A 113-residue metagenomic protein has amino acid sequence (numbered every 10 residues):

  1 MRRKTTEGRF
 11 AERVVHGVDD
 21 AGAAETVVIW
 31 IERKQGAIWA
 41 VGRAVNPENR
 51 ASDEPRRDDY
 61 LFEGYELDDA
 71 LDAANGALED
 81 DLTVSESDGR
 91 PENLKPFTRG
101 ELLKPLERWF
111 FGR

Functional and structural regions predicted by a protein language model:
M1-N46, P105-F111: Short N-terminal "domain-start" leader segments that mark the transition from disordered tails or signal peptides into
R2, A51, P55, P91-P96: Tryptophan-centered short beta-strand motifs
K4, D20, K34, E63-L67 (+3 more regions): Intrinsic-disorder-associated interaction segments
E12, E79, P96-R99: Intrinsically disordered, low-complexity regulatory segments in tyrosine-phosphorylation signaling proteins
A44-D69: A short, exposed loop/beta-hairpin motif centered on an aromatic-Gly-Thr core
L67-L71, N75, E79, L103 (+1 more regions): Residue-level detector of alpha-helical secondary structure
G76-D88: Short arginine-rich
N93-W109: Low-complexity intrinsically disordered segments
